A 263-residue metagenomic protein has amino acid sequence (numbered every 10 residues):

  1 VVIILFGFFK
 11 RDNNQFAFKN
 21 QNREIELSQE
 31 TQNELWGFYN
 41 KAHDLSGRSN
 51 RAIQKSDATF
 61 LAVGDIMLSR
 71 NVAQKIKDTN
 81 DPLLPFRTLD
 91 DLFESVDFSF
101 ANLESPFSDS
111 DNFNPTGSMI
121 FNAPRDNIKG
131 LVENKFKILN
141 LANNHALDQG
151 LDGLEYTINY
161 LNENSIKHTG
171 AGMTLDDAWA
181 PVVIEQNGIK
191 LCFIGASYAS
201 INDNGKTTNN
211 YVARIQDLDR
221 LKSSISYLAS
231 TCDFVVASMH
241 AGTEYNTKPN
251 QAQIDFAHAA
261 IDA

Functional and structural regions predicted by a protein language model:
L5-A263: Acidic, metal/ion-coordinating pockets
